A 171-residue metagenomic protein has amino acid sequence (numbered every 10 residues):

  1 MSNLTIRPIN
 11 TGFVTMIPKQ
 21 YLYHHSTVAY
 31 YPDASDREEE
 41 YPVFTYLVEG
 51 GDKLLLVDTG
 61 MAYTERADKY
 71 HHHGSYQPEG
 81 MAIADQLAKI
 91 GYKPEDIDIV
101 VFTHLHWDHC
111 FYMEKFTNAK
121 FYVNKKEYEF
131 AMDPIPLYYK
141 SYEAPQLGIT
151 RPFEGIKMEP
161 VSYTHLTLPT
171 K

Functional and structural regions predicted by a protein language model:
N3-T5: Extreme N-terminal starter segment of soluble prokaryotic enzymes
R7, Y122, E159-V161: General small-molecule cofactor/ligand-binding pocket signal
N10-G12, K125, S162-Y163: Residues at the C-termini of beta-strands that transition into short coil/loop
F13-D85: Conserved beta-strand hairpin/beta-sheet module of binuclear metal-dependent hydrolase folds, prominently
V48, I97-V100, T164: Hydrophobic aliphatic residue packing
L54, M61-K157: Active-site HxH/HxHxD metal-binding segment of metal-dependent hydrolases
T164-T170: Conserved small/polar residues in nucleotide/adenosyl-binding loops
